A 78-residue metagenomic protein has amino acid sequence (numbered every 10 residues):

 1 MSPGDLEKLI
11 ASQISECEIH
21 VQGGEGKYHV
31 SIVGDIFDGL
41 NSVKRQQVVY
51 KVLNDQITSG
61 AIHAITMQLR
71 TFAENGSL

Functional and structural regions predicted by a protein language model:
M1-L78: N-terminal, polar/charged subdomain of small-to-medium soluble alpha/beta proteins
